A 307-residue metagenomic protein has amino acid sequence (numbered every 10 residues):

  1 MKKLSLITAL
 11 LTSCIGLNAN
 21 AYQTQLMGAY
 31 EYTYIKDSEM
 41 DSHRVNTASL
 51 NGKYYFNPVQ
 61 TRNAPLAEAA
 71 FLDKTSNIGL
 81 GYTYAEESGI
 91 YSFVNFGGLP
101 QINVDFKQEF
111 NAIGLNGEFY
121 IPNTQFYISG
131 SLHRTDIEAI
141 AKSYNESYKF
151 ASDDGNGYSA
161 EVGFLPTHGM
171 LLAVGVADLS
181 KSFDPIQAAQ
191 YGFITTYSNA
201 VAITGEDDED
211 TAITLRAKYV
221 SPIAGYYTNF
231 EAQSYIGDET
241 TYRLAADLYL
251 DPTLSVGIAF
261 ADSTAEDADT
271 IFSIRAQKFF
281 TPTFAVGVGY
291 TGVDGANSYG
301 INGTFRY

Functional and structural regions predicted by a protein language model:
M1-M27, M40-S42, Q60-A64, F71-T75 (+2 more regions): Cleavable N-terminal export/targeting peptides
Y22, R44-L50, K107-I113, S152-Y158 (+4 more regions): Residues that define the transmembrane beta-barrel architecture of outer-membrane proteins
T24-L26, V59-R62, G89, N123-I128 (+5 more regions): Repeated loop/turn-to-beta-strand initiation elements of outer-membrane beta-barrel proteins
L26-Y32, Y54, L80-Y84, G130-R134 (+5 more regions): Transmembrane beta-barrel strands of outer-membrane/channel proteins
T47-V59, K278, A296-Y307: Outer-membrane beta-barrel "beta-signal"
F56-P58, L72, Y84-E86, E118-Q125 (+8 more regions): Outer-membrane beta-barrel strand-turn architecture
S92-V104, I140-A151, F183-E206: Solvent-exposed loop segments that connect transmembrane elements
S159-S263: Detector for outer-membrane/organellar transmembrane beta-barrel domains, recognizing the amphipathic beta-strand
